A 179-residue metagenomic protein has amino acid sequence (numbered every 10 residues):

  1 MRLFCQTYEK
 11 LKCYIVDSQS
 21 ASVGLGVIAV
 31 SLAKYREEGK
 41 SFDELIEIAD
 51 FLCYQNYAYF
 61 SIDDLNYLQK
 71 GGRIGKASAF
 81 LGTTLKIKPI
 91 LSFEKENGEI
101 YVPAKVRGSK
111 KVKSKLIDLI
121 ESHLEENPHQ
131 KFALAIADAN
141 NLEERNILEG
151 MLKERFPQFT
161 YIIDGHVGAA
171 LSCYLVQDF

Functional and structural regions predicted by a protein language model:
M1-Y14, S20-V30, K34-F179: Mixed-charge interfacial surface used for oligomerization/domain docking and macromolecular partner engagement
